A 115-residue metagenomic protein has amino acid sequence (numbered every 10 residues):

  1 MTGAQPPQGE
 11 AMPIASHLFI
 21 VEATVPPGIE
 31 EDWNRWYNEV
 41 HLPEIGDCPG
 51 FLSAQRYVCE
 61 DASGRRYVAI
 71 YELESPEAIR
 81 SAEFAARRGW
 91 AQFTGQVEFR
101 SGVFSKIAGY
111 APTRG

Functional and structural regions predicted by a protein language model:
T2-G115: Macromolecular interaction modules
